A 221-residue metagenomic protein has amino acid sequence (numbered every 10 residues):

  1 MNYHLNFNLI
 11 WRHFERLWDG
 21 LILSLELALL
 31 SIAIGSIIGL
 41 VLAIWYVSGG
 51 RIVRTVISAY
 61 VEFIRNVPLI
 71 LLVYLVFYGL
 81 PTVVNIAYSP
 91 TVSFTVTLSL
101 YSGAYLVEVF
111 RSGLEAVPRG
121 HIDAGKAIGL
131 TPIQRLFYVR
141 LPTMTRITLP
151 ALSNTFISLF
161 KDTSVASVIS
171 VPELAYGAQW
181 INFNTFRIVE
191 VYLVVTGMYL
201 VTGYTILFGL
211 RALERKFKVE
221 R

Functional and structural regions predicted by a protein language model:
M1-R221: Transmembrane alpha-helices and adjacent helix-loop boundaries
